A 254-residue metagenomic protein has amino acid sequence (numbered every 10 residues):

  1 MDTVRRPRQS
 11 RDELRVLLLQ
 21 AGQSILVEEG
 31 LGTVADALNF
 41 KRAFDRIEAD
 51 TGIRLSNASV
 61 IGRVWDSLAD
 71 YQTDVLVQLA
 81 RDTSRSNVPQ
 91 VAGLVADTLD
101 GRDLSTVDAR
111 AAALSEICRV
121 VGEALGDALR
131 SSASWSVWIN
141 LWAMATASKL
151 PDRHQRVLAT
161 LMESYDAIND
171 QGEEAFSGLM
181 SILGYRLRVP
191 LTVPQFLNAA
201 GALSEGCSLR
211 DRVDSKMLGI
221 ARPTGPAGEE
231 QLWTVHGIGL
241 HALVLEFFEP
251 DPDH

Functional and structural regions predicted by a protein language model:
M1-V16, V107: Basic, amphipathic alpha-helix used for nucleic-acid engagement in HTH/winged-helix/SANT-Myb modules and analogous
S10-A21, T192, F196: N-terminal positioning helix adjacent to the helix-turn-helix/winged-helix DNA-binding module
R15-Q23, V27, G62-A96: An amphipathic alpha-helix adjacent to DNA-recognition modules
V27-A37, G184-V189: Short, charged helix-capping/linker segments at alpha-helix termini
G32-R81: Helix-turn-helix
R85-W135, L197: Hydrophobic alpha-helical connector segments
A112-V120, S132-G184: Amphipathic alpha-helical packing segments from all-alpha helical-bundle domains
D170-I182, L197-H254: C-terminal peripheral helix-coil segments that are non-catalytic and often amphipathic
